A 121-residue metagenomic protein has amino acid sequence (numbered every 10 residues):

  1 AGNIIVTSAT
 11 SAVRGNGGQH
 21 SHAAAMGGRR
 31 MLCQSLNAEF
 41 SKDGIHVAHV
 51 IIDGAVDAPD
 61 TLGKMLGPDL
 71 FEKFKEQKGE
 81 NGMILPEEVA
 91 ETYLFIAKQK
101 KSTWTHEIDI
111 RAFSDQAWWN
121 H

Functional and structural regions predicted by a protein language model:
A1-R29, Q34, A38-K42, V56: Catalytic loop of short-chain dehydrogenase/reductase
T7-A12, G63-F71: Short amphipathic alpha-helical segments, especially helix-boundary/capping motifs
Q19-H22, L62-L66: Short, glycine/charged-enriched secondary-structure capping and boundary segments
K42-I45, H49-G54, P68-W119: C-terminal helical subdomain
P59-G63, W119-H121: Short aromatic-enriched loop/helix-cap "lid" or pocket-rim segments at secondary-structure transitions that line
